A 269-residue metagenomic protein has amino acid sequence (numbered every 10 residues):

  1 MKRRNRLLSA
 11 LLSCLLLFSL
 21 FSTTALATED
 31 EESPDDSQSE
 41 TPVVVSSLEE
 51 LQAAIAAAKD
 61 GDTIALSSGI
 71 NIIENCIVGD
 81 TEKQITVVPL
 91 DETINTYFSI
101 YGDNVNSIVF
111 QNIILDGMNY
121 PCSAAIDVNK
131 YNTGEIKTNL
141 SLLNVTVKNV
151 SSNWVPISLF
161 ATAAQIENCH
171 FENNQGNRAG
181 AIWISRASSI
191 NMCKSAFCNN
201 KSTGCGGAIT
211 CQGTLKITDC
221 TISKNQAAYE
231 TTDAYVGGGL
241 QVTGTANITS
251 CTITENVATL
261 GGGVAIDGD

Functional and structural regions predicted by a protein language model:
R4-A25: Sec-dependent N-terminal signal peptides of Gram-positive bacterial secreted proteins and lipoproteins
F18-Q38: Sec-dependent signal peptide cleavage junction
S33-S67: Acidic Gly/Asp/Thr-rich repetitive segments characteristic of extracellular carbohydrate-active and adhesion proteins
S39, F197, G239, I253 (+1 more regions): Short, intrinsically disordered, charge-balanced linker/junction segments flanking boundaries in proteins
A56, N71-S141, S151-T162, N177 (+4 more regions): Extracellular beta-strand-rich solenoid/capping regions of secreted or surface-exposed proteins that bind or remodel
G69-N71, E92-T93, S202, A227-A228: Acidic glycine-/aspartate-rich tracts in secreted/extracellular proteins
T86-V88, N106-G117, K137-N149, A163-Q175 (+3 more regions): Right-handed parallel beta-helix
G180, S195, G206-G207, G213 (+4 more regions): Periodic glycine anchor positions in long extracellular repeat architectures
